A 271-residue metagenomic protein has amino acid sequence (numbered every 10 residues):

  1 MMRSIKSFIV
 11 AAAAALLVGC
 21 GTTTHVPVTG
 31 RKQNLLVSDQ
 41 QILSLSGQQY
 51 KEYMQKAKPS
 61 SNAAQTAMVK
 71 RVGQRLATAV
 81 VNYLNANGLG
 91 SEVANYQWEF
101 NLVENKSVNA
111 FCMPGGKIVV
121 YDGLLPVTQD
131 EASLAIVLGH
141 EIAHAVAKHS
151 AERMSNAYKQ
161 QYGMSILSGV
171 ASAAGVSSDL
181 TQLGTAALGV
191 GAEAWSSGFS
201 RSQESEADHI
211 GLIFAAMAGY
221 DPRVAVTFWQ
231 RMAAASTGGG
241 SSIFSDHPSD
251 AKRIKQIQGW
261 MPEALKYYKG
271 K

Functional and structural regions predicted by a protein language model:
R3-I9, C20-K271: A Zn2+-metalloprotease active-site environment signal
